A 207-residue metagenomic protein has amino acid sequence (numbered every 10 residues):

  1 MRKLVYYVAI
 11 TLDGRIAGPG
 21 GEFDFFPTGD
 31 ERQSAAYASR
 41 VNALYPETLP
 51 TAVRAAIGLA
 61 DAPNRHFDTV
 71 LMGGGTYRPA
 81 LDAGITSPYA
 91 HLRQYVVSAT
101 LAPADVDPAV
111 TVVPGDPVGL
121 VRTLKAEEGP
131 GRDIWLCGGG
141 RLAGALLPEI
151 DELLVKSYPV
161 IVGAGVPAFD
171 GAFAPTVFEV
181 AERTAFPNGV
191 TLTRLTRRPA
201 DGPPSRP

Functional and structural regions predicted by a protein language model:
M1-P207: Enzymes that bind and transform nitrogen-containing heteroaromatic metabolites
